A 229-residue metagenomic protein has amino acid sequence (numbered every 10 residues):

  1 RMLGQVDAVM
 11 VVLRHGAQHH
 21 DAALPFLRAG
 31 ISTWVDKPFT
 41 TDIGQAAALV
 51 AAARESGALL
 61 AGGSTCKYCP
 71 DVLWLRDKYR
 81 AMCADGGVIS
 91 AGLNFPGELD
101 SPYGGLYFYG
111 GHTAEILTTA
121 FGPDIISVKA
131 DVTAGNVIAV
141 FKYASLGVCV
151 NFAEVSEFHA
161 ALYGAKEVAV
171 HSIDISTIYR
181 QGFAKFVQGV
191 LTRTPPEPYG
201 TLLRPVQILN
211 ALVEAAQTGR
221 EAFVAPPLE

Functional and structural regions predicted by a protein language model:
R1-A52: Beta-loop-alpha module in the N-terminal Rossmann-like domain of NAD(P)-dependent dehydrogenases, especially those
M10-V11, W34-D36, L60-G63, S127-K129 (+1 more regions): Short catalytic-loop micro-motif centered on adjacent basic/acidic residues
W34, F39-Y103: A contiguous active-site-proximal alpha/beta segment in oxidoreductase catalytic domains
L99-Y199, N210-L212, V224-E229: Contiguous beta-strand/loop segments that form the cofactor/metal-binding neighborhood of enzyme cores
I208-T218: Short arginine-rich
